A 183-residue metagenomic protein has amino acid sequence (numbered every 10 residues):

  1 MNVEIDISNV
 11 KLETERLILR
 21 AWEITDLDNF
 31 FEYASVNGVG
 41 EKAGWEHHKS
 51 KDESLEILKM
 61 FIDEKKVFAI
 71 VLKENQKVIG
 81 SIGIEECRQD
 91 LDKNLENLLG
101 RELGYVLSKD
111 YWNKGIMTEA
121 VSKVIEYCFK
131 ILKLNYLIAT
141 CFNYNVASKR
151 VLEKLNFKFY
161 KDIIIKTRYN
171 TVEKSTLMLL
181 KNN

Functional and structural regions predicted by a protein language model:
M1-G40, V67, V71-N183: Acyl-donor (CoA/ACP) binding surface of acyl/acetyltransferases
G38-K59: Conserved GNAT-fold acetyl-CoA-binding loop/helix
L58-A69: A short helix-loop-beta-strand connector motif used in the catalytic cores of GNAT acetyltransferases and, in some
